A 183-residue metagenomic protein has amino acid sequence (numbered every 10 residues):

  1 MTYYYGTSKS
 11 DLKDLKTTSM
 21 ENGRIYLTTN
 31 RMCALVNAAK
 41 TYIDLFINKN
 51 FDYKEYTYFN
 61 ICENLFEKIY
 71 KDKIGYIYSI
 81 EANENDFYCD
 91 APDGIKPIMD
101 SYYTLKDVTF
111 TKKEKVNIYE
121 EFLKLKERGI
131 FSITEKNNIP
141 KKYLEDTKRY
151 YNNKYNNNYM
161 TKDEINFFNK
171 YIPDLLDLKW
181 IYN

Functional and structural regions predicted by a protein language model:
M1-Y26, A39-Y42: ADP-ribose/NAD+-binding catalytic cleft of ART/PARP-like enzymes
N30: Short, conserved phosphate/pyrophosphate- and ester-handling motifs at nucleotide-, phospho-/glycolipid
L35, K40-N183: Conserved NAD+-utilizing ADP-ribose enzyme module
